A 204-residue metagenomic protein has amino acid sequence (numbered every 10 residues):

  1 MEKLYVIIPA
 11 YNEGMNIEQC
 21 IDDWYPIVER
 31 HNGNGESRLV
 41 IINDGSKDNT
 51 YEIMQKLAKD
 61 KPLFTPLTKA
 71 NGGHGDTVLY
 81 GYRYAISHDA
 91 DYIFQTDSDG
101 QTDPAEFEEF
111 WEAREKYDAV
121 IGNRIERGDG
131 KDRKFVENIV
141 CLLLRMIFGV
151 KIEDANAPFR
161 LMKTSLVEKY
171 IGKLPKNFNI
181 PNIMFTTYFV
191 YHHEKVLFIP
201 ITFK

Functional and structural regions predicted by a protein language model:
K3-Y5, R38, M184: Cell-envelope/extracellular polymer assembly enzymes that use nucleotide-activated donors
E13-N16, S46, H74: Donor nucleotide-sugar binding loop of glycosyltransferases
E13-R30: Short, well-formed alpha-helical segments that are part of the catalytic scaffolds of diverse glycosyltransferases
N32, S37-V40, Y51-H88: Conserved donor nucleotide-binding strand/loop of the catalytic core
N43-E52, G100: A conserved acidic beta->alpha catalytic loop
G73-V78, Y82, Q101, A105 (+1 more regions): Conserved catalytic loops of nucleotide-sugar-dependent glycosyltransferases that act on lipid-linked
A90-Q101: Short beta-strand-to-loop acidic/aromatic patch adjacent to the donor-nucleotide binding site
E108-K131: Conserved donor NDP-sugar-binding/catalytic core segment of glycosyltransferases
